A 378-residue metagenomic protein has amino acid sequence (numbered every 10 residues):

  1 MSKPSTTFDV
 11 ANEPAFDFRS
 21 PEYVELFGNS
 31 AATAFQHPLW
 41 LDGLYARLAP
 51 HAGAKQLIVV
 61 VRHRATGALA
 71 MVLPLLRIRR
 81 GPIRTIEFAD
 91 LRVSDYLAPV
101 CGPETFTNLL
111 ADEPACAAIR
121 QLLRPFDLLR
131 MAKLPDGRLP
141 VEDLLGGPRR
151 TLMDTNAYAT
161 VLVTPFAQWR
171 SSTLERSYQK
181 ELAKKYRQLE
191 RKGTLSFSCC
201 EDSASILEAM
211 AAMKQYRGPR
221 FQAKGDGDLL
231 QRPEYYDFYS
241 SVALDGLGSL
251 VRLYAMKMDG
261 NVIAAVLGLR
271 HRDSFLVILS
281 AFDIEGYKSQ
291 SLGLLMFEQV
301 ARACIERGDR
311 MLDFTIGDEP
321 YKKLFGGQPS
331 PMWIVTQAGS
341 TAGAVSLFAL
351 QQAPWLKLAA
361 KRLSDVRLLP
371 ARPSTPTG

Functional and structural regions predicted by a protein language model:
S2-T7, D136, P140-W169, T173 (+2 more regions): Active-site/acyl-donor-binding loops of N-acyltransferases
T7-I86, L134-A157, P165, S171-K288: A conserved beta-strand-loop-helix scaffold within acyl/acetyltransferase catalytic domains
A54-Q56, R124-L128, V251, R307-D309: Short, high-confidence coil segments that cap the C-terminus of an alpha-helix and link into the following beta-strand
L91-P125: A gly/proline- and charged-residue-enriched helix-loop-helix capping module
S94, T105-F106, E113-C116, L229-F348: Aromatic (often tryptophan-rich) hydrophobic motifs at membrane interfaces
V100-E104, W169, C200: Acyl-group handling in specialized metabolite and lipid biosynthesis
R120-L139: ATP-hydrolysis module of ASCE/P-loop NTPase motor domains, specifically the Walker B Asp-Glu catalytic pair
L123, Y178-R191, P354-L363: Short, cationic low-complexity segments
